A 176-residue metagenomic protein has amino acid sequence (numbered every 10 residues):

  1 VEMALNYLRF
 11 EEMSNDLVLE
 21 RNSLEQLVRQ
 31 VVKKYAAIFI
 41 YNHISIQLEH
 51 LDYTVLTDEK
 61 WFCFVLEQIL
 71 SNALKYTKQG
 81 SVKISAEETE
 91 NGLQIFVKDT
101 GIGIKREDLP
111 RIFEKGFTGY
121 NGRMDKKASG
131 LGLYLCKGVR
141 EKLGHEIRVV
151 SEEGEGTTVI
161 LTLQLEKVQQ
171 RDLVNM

Functional and structural regions predicted by a protein language model:
E12-L17, H50, T54-T57: Conserved micro-motifs of the catalytic ATP-binding
V18-A36: A conserved beta-strand-to-alpha-helix junction within the catalytic ATP-binding
A73-L74: Short helix-loop "hinge" at the ATP-lid/N-box region of the Bergerat-fold HATPase_c
S81-N91: Short beta-strand/loop element within the Bergerat-fold HATPase_c
D99: Acidic ATP/Mg2+-coordinating residue in the GHKL
I104-F117: Short conserved segment of the HATPase_c
G144-H145: Conserved glycine-rich
